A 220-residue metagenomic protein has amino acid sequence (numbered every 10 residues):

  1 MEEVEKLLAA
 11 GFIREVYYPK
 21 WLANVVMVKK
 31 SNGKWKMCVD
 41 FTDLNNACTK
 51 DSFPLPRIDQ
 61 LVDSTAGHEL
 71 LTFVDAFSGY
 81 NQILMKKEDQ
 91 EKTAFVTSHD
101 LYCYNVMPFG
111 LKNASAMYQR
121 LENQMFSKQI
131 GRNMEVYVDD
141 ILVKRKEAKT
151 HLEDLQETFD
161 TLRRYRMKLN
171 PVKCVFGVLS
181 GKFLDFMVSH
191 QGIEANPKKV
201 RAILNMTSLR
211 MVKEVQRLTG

Functional and structural regions predicted by a protein language model:
M1-G220: Retroelement reverse transcriptase polymerase core
